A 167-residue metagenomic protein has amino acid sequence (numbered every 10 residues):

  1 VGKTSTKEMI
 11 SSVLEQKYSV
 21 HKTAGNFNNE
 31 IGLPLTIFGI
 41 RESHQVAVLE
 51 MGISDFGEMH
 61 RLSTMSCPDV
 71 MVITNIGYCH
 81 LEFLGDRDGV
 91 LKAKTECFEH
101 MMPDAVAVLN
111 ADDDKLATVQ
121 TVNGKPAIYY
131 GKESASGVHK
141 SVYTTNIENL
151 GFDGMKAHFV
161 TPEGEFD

Functional and structural regions predicted by a protein language model:
V1-A111, K115-K125, T161: Phosphate-binding loop of NTP-binding sites
R87-D88, T121-D167: Adenine nucleotide phosphate-binding catalytic loops in nucleotide-utilizing enzymes
